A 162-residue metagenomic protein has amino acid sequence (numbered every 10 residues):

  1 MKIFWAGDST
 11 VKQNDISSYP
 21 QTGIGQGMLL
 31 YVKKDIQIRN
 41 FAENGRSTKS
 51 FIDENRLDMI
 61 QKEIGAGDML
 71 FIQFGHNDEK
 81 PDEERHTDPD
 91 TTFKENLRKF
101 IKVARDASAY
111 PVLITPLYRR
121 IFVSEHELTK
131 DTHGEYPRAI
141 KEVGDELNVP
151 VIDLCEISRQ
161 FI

Functional and structural regions predicted by a protein language model:
M1-E43, D58-A66: Serine-esterase "nucleophile elbow" of acetyl-processing enzymes
S9, N44-R46, L117, I157: Short, solvent-exposed coil/turn elements at secondary-structure transition points
T10, Q26-M28, T48, L70 (+1 more regions): Short, flexible micro-motifs
Q13, T48, R159: Active-site environment of divalent metal-dependent phosphoester hydrolases
F41-R46, R85-H86: Short, basic, glycine/proline-bearing loop/turn elements
S47-N55: Structural motif
N55-I162: Alpha-helical cap/lid subdomain in secreted, periplasmic, or secretory-pathway luminal O-acyl-processing enzymes
